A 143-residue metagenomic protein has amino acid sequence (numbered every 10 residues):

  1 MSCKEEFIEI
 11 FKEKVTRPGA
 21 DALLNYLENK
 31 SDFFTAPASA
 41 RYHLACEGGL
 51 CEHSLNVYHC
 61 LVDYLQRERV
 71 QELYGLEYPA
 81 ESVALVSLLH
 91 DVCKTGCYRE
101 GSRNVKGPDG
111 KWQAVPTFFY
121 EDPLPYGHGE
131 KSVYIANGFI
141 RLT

Functional and structural regions predicted by a protein language model:
M1-A36: Non-catalytic interface/linker regions that flank or bridge core catalytic/transmembrane domains
C3, G19-L23, H53, P79 (+1 more regions): Residue-level detector of well-ordered alpha-helical segments, enriched for hydrophobic/aromatic packing positions
N29-H53, P116-F119: Active-site flanking loop/helix segments enriched in acidic
L44-C46, Y64, L73-T143: Divalent metal-dependent catalytic cores for phosphoryl transfer on phosphate-bearing substrates
V57: Divalent metal-coordination and catalytic microenvironments
